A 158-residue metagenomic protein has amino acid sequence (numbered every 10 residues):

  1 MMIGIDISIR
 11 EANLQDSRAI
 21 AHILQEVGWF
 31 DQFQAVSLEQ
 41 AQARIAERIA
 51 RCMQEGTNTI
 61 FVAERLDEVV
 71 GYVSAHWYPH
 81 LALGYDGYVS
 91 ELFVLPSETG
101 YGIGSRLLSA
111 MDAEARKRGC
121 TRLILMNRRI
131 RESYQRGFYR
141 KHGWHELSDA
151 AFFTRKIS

Functional and structural regions predicted by a protein language model:
M2, H142-H145, A150-S158: Terminal substrate-recognition subdomain of acyl/acetyltransferases
I3-I7, E11-Q15, H22-G84, S90 (+3 more regions): Acetyl-CoA-dependent GNAT
H76, L95, M126, A150: Conserved residues at the C-terminal ends of beta-strands
V89-L92, L123-N127: Conserved hydrophobic beta-strand within the GNAT/NAT acetyltransferase core sheet that lines the active-site cleft
E91-V94, G100-A113, K141: Conserved acetyl-CoA-binding loop-helix of GNAT-fold acetyltransferases
T99, I124-Q135, T154: Conserved beta-strand-loop-alpha-helix junction that forms the acyl-donor binding cleft
Y101, K117-T121: Short coil/turn segments at alpha/beta junctions that flank glycine-rich nucleotide-binding fingerprints
S105, K117, R129-D149: Conserved active-site alpha-helix within GNAT-family acetyltransferase domains
